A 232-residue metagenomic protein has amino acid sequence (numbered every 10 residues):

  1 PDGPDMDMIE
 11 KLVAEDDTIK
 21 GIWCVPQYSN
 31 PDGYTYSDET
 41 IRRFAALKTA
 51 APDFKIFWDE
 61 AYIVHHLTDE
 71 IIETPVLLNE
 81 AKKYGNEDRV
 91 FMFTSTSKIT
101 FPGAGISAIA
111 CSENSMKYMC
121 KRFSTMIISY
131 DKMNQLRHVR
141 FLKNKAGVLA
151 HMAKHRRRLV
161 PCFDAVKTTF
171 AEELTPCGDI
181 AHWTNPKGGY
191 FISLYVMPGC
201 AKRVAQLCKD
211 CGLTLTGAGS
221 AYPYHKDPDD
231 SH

Functional and structural regions predicted by a protein language model:
P1: Substrate-binding/gating loop at the entrance of the active-site cleft, primarily in PLP-dependent aminotransferase-like
P4-D17, S29-P102: Active-site pre-lysine segment of PLP-dependent enzymes
I22, Y28-N30, Y34, N86 (+4 more regions): A structure-centric feature marking long, well-folded core domains of fungal metabolic enzymes and membrane transporters
W23-P26, F57-E60, T94, A108-A110 (+2 more regions): Short beta-strand segments
N79-V160, E173: Conserved core segment of the aminotransferase class I/II
S95-S97, I180-A181, G219-H225: Short, solvent-exposed loop/turn elements at beta->coil junctions and helix N-caps that rim active or binding pockets
M116, C120-K121, M126, F191-H232: Conserved C-terminal alpha-helix-loop-beta "cap" of PLP-dependent enzymes that closes/shapes the active-site mouth
A153-K167, D179-Y195, K209: Conserved glycine-rich beta-strand-loop-beta hairpin in the small C-terminal domain of fold type I
